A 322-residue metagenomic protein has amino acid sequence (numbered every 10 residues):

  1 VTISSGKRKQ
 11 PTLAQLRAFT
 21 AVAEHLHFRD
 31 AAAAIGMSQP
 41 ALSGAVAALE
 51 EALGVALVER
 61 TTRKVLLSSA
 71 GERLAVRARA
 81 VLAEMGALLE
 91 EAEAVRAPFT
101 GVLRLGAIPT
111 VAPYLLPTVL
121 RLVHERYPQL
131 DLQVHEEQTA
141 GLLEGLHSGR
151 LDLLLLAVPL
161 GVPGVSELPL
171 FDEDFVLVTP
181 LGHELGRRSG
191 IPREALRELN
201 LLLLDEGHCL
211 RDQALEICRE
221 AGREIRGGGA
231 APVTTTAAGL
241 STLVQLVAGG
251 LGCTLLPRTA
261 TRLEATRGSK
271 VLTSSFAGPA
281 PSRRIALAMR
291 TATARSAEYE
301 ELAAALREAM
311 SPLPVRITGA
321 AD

Functional and structural regions predicted by a protein language model:
L13, R63, E93-A112, R126-D131 (+2 more regions): Interdomain hinge and pocket-entrance segments immediately C-terminal to HTH DNA-binding domains
T20-A41: Short helix-boundary/capping micro-motifs
E50-L67: A short LG(V/I)-centered, amphipathic sequence patch enriched for acidic residue(s) preceding the LG motif
T100-P163, E224, A237-L240: Central regulatory/effector-binding core of bacterial HTH transcription factors
L115, V271-R316: A late-sequence structural motif
Q138-L143, H147-L151, L156-A157, G207-L272: Hydrophobic hinge/microswitch elements
V162-P169, E173, R188-S189, A238-A292: Beta-alpha-beta core module
L185, N200-R226, R295-A304, A309-G319: Secondary-structure junction motif
